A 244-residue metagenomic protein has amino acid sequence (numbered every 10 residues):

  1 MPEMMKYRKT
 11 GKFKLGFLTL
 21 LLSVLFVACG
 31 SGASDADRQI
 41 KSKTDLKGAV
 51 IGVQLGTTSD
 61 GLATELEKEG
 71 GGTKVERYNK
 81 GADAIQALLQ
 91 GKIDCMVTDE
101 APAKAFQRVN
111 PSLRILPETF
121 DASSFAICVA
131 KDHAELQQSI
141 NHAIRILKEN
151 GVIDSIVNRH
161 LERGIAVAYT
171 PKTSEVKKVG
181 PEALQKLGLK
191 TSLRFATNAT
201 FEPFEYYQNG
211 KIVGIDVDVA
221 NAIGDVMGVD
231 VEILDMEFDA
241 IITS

Functional and structural regions predicted by a protein language model:
L25-A28: C-terminal motif of bacterial Sec signal peptides marking the signal peptidase cleavage site
G30-G32: Bacterial signal peptide processing site
S34-G81, E100-P102, T197-E202, I212-D225: Bilobed "Venus flytrap"/periplasmic-binding protein-like clamshell domains and structurally analogous long
L46, L88-L89, I127, I140 (+1 more regions): Hydrophobic residues within well-ordered alpha-helices
S59-E67, G71, V75, I115-L116 (+1 more regions): Ligand-binding clefts/hinges and TM-proximal coupling segments of bilobed small-molecule sensing domains
G61-E67, A82, Q86-D121, D239-S244: A ligand-binding cleft/hinge motif common to bilobed small-molecule-binding domains
K74-Y78, Q86, E182, L187-S244: Extracytoplasmic small-molecule ligand-binding "clamshell" domains of the periplasmic binding protein/Venus flytrap
E100, K104-I144, G164-E175, A199: Periplasmic-binding protein-like
